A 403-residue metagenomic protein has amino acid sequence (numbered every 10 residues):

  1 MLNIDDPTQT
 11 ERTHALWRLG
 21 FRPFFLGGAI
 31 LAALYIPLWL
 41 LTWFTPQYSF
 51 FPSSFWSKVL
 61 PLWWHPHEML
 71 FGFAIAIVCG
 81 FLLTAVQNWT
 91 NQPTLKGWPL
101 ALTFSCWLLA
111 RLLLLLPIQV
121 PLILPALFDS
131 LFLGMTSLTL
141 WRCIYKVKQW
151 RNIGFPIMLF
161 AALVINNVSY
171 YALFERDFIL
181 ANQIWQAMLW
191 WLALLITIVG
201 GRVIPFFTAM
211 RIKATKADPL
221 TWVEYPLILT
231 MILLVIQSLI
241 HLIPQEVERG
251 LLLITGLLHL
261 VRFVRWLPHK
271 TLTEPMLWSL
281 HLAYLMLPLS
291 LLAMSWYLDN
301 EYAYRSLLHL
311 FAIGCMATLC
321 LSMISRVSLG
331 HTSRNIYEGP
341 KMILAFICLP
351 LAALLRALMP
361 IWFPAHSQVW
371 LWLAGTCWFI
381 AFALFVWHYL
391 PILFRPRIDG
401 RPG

Functional and structural regions predicted by a protein language model:
M1-G403: Hydrophobic alpha-helical transmembrane segments of multi-pass integral membrane proteins
